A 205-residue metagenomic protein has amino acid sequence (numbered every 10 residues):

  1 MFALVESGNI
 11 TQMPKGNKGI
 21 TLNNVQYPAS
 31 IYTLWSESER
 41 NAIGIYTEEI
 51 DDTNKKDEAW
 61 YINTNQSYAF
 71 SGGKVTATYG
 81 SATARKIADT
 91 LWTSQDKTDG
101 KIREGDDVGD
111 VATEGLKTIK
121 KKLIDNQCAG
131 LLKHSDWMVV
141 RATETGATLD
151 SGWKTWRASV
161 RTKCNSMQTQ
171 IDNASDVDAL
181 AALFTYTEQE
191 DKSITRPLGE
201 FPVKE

Functional and structural regions predicted by a protein language model:
M1-E205: A preference for well-ordered globular domain cores that mediate specific macromolecular interactions or catalysis
